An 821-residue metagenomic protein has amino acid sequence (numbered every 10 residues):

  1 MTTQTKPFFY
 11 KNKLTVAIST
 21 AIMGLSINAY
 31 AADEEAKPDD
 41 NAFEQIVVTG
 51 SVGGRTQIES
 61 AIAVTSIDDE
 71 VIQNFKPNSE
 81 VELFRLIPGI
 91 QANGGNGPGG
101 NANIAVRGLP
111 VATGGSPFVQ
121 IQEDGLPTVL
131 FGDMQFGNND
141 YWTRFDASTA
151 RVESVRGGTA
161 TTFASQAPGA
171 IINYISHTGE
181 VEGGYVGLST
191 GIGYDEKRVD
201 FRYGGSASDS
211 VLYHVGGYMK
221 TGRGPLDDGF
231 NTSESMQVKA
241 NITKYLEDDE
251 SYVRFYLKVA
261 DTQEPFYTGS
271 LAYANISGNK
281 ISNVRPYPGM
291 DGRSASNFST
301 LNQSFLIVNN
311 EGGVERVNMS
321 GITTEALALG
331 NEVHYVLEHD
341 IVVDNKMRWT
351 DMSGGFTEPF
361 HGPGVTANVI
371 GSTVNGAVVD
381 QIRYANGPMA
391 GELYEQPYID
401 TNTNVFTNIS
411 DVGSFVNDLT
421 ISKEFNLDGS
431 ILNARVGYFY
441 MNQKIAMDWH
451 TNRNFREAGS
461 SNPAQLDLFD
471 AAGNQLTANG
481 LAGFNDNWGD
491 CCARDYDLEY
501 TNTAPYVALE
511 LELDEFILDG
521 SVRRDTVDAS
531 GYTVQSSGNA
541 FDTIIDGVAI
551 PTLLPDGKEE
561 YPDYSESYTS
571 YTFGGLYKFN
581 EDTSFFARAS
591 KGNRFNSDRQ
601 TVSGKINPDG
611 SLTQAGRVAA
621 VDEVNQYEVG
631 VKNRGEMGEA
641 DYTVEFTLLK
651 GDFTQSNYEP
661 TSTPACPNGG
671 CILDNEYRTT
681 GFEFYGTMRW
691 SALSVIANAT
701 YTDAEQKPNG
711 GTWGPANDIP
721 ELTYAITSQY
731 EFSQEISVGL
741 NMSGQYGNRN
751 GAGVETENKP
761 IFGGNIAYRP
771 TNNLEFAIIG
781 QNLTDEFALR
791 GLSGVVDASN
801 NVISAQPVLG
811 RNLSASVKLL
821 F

Functional and structural regions predicted by a protein language model:
M1-P77, V81-I87, Y677, M688: N-terminal Sec signal peptide and the immediately downstream disordered periplasmic leader that contains the TonB box
T2-Q4, I46, G747, A767-F821: C-terminal beta-signal and adjacent terminal beta-strands/loops of Gram-negative outer-membrane beta-barrel proteins
E34-E35, E515, K578, E636-S662 (+4 more regions): Gram-negative outer-membrane beta-barrel transporters
E35, T49, V81, R85-P127: Extracytoplasmic beta-strand/coil segments of soluble accessory domains associated with Gram-negative outer-membrane
P127-R156: Short acidic/polar hinge/loop motifs at secondary-structure boundaries that mediate gating or recognition
G158-T161, I171-S206, G216-G229: Short strand-turn segments of transmembrane beta-barrel domains in outer membranes, especially the first one or two
T232-E234, V238, T243-D248, Y252-A328 (+4 more regions): Acidic/polar loop-and-plug regions of large Gram-negative outer-membrane beta-barrel proteins
V412, S430-Q475, N479-A482, N487-G651 (+3 more regions): Structural signature of Gram-negative outer-membrane beta-barrels, strongest in the C-terminal barrel of TonB-dependent
